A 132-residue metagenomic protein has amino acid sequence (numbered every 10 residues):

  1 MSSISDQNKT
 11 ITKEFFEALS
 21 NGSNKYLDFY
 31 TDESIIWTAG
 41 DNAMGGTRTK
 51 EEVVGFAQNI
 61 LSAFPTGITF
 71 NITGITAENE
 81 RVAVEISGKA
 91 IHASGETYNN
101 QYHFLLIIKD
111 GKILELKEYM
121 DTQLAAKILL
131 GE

Functional and structural regions predicted by a protein language model:
M1-D28, D32, G131-E132: Short, low-complexity N-terminal intrinsically disordered segments enriched in polar/charged residues
L27-E33, N79-E80, I107-I113: Short, solvent-exposed coil/turn segments at beta-strand boundaries
T31-E78: A solvent-exposed, acidic/Ser-Thr-rich amphipathic alpha-helical stretch
T69-F70, Y98-H103: Short, surface-exposed coil-to-beta transition loops
N79-G88: A short hydrophobic beta-strand element
G88-A90, I108: Hydrophobic beta-strand positions in extracellular immunoglobulin-like domains
A90-T97: Short, cysteine-centered beta-strand-loop-beta hairpins and adjacent loop/turn segments enriched in charged/polar
F104-K127: Short beta-strand edge/turn micro-motifs at domain boundaries
